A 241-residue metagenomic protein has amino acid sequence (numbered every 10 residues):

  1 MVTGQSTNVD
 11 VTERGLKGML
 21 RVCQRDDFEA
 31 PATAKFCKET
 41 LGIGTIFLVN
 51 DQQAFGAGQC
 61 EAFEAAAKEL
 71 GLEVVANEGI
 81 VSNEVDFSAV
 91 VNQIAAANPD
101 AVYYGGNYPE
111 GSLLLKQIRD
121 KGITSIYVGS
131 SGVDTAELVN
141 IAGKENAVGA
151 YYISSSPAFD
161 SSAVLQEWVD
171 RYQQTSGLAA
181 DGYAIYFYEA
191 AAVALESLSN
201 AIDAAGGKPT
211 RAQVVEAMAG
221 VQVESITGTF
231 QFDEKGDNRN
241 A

Functional and structural regions predicted by a protein language model:
M1-A241: Extracytosolic ligand-binding ectodomains
